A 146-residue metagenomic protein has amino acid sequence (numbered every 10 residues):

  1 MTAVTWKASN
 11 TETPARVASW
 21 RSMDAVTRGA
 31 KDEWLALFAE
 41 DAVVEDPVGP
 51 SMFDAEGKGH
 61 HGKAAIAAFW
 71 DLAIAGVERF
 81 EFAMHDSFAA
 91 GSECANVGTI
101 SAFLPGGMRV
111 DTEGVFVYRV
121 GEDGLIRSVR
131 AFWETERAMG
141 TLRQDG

Functional and structural regions predicted by a protein language model:
M1-A36, E40, G146: Short, low-complexity N-terminal intrinsically disordered segments enriched in polar/charged residues
T2-T11, D71-G146: A beta-strand edge to alpha-helix "cap/lid" segment located at domain peripheries
T13, D32-G91: A solvent-exposed, acidic/Ser-Thr-rich amphipathic alpha-helical stretch
P14-A18, A65, V110: Soluble or luminal CAZymes and related metallo-dependent hydrolases
W20, A67, M139-G140: Generic detector of well-ordered alpha-helical segments enriched in charged/polar residues, highlighting helical
R21-D24, E56, S128: Short, flexible active-site loop motifs that bind/organize anionic cofactors or intermediates
T27, H60, N96: Short glycine/serine/threonine-biased micro-segments
